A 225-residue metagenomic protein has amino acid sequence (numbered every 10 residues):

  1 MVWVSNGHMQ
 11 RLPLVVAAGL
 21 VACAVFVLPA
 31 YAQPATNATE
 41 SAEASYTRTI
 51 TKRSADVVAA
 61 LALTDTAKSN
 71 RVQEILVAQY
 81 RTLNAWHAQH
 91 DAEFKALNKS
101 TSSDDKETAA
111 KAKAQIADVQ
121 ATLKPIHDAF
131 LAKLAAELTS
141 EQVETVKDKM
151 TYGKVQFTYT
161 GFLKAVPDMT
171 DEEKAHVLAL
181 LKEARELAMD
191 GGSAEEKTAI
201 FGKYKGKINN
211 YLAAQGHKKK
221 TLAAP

Functional and structural regions predicted by a protein language model:
M1-V2, I208: Generic preference for hydrophobic/aromatic residues in regular secondary structure cores
V2-A18: Bacterial N-terminal signal peptides that target proteins for export
V15-V27: Bacterial N-terminal signal peptides
L28-A32: Sec/Tat signal peptide C-region and signal peptidase I cleavage site
Q33-P225: Charge-rich (acidic/polar
